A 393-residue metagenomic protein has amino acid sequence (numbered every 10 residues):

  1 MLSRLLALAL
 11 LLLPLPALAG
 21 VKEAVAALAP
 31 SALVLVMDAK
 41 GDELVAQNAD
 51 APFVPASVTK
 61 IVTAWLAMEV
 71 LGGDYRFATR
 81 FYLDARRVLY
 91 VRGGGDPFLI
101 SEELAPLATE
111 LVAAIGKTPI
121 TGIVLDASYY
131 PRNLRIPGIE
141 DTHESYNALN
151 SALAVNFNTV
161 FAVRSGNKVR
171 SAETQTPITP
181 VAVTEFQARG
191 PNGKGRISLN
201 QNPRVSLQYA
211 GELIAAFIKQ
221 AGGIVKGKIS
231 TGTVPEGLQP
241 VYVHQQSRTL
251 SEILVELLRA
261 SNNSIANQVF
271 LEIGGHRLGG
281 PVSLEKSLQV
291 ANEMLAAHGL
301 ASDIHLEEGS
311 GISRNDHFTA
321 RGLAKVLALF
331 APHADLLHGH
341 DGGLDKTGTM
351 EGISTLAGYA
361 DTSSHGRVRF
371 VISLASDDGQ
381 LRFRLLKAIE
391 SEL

Functional and structural regions predicted by a protein language model:
L5-L13: Sec-dependent N-terminal signal peptides
L12-P55, L71-F77, E110-K117, A388-I389: Beta-lactamase-like hydrolase cores
V21-E23, E69-A301, E392: Conserved serine DD-peptidase/penicillin-binding transpeptidase domain and beta-lactam-recognizing active-site
S31-V34, A78, L254, A266 (+1 more regions): Short glycine-rich loop/turn motifs
A39-G41, N48-D50, R86, G94-D96 (+6 more regions): Solvent-exposed coil/turn segments that connect beta secondary-structure elements in extracytoplasmic/periplasmic
N48-F53, N200-Q201, I312-S313: A short glycine/serine-rich beta->alpha loop
V54-A67: Active/ligand-binding-proximal structured segments within catalytic/core domains that scaffold catalytic residues
S302-L393: C-terminal soluble interaction/assembly domains
